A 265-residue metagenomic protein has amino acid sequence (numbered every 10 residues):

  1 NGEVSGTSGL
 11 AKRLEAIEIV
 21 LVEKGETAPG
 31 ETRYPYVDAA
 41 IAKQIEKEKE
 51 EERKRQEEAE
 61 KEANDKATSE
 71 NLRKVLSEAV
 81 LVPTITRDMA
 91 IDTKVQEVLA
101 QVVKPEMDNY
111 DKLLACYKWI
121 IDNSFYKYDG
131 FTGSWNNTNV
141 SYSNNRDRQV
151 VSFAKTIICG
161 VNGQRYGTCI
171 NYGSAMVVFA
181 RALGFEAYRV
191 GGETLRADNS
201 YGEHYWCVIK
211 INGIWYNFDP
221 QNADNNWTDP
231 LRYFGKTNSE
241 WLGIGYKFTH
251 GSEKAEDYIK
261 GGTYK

Functional and structural regions predicted by a protein language model:
N1-I45: Lectin-type carbohydrate-recognition ectodomains
I17, N109-I120, R165-A180: Active-site nucleophilic cysteine motif
V22-P29, Y128, N217, N226: Short loop/beta submotifs within extracellular cysteine-rich repeat domains
E26, T32-K66, E70, K74-E78: Ser/Thr/Gly/Pro-rich low-complexity, disordered linker/stalk segments of secreted and cell-surface proteins
I45-R53, D198-E203, C207, Y264: Extracellular adhesion/carbohydrate-binding repeat motifs centered on closely spaced tryptophans
E46, L81-V161: Secondary-structure boundary elements
N171-E240: Hydrophobic/aromatic-rich core segments of domains that either
P230-K265: Low-complexity, Gly/Ser/Thr/Pro-rich intrinsically disordered linker/tail segments
